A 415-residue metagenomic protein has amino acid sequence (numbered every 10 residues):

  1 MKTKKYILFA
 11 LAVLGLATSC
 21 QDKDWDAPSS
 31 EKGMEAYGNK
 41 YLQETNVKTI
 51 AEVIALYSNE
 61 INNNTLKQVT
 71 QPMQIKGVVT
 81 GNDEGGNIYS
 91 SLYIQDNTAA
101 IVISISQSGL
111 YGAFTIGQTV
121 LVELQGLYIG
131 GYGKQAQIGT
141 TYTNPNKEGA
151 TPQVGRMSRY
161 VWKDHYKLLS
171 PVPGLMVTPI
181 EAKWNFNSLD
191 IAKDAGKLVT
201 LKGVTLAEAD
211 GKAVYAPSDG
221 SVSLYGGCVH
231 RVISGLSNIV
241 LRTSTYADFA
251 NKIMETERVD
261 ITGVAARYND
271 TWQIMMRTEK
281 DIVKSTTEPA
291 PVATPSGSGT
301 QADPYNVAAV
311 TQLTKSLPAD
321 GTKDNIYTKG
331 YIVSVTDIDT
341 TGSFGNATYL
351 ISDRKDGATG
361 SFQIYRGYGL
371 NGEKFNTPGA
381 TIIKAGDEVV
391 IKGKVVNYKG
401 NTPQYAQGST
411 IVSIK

Functional and structural regions predicted by a protein language model:
M1-I7: Bacterial N-terminal signal peptides that target proteins for export
L16-S19: C-terminal motif of bacterial Sec signal peptides marking the signal peptidase cleavage site
Q21-Y89, Y93-K415: OB-fold nucleic-acid-binding modules
